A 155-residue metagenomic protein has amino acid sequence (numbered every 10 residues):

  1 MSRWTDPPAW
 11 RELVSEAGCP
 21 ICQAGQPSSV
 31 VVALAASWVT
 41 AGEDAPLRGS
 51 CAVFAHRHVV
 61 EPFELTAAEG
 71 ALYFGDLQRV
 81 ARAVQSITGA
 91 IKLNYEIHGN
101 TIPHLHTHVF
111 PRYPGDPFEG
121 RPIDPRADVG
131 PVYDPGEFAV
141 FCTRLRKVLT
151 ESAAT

Functional and structural regions predicted by a protein language model:
M1-T155: HIT superfamily nucleotide-processing domains
